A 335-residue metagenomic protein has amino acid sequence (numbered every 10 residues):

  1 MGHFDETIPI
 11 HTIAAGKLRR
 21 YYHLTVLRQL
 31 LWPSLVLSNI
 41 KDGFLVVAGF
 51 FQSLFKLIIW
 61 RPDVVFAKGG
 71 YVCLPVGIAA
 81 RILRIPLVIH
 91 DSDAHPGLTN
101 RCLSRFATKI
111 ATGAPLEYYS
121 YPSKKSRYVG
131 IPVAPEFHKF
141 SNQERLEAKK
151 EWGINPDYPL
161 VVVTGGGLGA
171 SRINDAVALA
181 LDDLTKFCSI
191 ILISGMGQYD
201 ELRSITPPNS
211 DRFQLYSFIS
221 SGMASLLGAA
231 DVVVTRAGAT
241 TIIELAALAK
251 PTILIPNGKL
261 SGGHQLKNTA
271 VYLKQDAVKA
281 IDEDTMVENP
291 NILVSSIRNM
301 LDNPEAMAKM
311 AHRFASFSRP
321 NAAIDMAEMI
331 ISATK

Functional and structural regions predicted by a protein language model:
M1-L45, V129, Q198, D282: Conserved nucleotide-sugar phosphate-binding/catalytic loop shared by glycosyltransferases and other
G2-T7, F51-F66, C73-V88, R101-K109: Glycosyltransferases and closely related glycan-assembly transferases that use nucleotide-activated donors
D5, K17, Y21-H23, D42 (+5 more regions): Donor-nucleotide binding loops and adjacent catalytic segments primarily of GT-B fold Leloir glycosyltransferases
D63-V64, G228-I243, K250-P251, R298: Acidic donor-binding loop of glycosyltransferase active sites
R81-L146, I154: Active-site-proximal region of nucleotide-activated glycan assembly enzymes, centered on histidine/acidic-rich loops
I85-P86, D231-V232, A249-N257, A277: Structural loop-to-beta junction motif characteristic of Rossmann-like glycosyltransferase folds
K150, N299, A306-P320: A short, well-ordered alpha-helix in the C-terminal region of glycosyltransferases
R319-K335: C-terminal alpha-helical cap of glycosyltransferases
